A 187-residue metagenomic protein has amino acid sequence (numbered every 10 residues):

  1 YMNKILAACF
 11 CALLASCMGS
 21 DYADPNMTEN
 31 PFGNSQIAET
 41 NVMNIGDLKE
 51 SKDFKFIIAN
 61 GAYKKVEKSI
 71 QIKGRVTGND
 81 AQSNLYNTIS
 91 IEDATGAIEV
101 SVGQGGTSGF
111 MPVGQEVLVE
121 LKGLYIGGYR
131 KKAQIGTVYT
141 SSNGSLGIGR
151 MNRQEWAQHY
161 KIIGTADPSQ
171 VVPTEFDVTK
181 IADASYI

Functional and structural regions predicted by a protein language model:
M2-A8: Sec-dependent signal peptide recognition, specifically the positively charged N-region followed immediately by
L13-S16: C-terminal motif of bacterial Sec signal peptides marking the signal peptidase cleavage site
M18-Y86, S90-I187: OB-fold nucleic-acid-binding modules
